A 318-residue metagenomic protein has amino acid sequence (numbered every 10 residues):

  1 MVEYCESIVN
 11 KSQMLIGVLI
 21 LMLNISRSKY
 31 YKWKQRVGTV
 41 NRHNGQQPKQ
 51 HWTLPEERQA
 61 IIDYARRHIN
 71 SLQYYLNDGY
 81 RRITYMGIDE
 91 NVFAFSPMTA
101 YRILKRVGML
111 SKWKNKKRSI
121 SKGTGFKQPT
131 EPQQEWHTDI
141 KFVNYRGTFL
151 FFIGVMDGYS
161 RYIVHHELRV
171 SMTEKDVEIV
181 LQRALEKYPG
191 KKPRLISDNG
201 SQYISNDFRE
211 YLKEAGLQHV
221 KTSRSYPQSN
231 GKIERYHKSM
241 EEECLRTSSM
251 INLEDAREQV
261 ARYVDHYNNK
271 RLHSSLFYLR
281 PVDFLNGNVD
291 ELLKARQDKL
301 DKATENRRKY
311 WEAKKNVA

Functional and structural regions predicted by a protein language model:
M1-M14, I61-S71: Short, amphipathic alpha-helical "recognition" segments used to contact nucleic acids or chromatin
L15-M22, I83: Short alpha-helical "recognition helix" segments of helix-turn-helix
Y31-Q134, P227, L285-V289: Basic, flexible linker segments flanking DNA-binding modules in nucleic acid-interacting mobile-element proteins
F93-A94, M98-M156, Y162, K175-R183 (+2 more regions): Mobile-element integrase/transposase regions, centering on the N-terminal DNA-binding/Zn-coordinating module
H166-E167: Short hydrophobic alpha-helix segments
G190-S205, F277-V282: Acidic/histidine-rich, metal-coordinating catalytic segments
R194-N199, K213-K232, S248-L253: RNase H-like polynucleotidyl transferase catalytic core
K213-A215, S239-A318: C-terminal domain-tail junction helix/linker
